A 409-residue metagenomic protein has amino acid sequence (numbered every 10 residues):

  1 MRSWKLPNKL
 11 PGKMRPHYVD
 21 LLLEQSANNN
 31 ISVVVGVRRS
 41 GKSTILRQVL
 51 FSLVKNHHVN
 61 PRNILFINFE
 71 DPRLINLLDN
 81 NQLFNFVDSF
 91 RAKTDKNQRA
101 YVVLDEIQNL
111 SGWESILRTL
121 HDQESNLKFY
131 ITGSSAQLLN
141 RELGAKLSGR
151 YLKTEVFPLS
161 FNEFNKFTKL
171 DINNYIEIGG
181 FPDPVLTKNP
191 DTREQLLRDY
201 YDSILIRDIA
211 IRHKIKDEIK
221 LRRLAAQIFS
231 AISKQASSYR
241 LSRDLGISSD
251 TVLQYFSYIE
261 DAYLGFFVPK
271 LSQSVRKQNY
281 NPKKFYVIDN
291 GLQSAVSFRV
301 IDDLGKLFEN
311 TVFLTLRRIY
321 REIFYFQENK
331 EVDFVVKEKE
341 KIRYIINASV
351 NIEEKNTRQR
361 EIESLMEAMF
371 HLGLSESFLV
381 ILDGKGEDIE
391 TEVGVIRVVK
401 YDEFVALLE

Functional and structural regions predicted by a protein language model:
K9-S26: Pre-Walker A adenine-sensing motif
V34: Hydrophobic anchor at the beta1->P-loop junction of P-loop NTPases
S43: Walker A/P-loop
N63, P190-I342, S349-V350: Accessory nucleic acid-recognition modules appended to NTPase machines
I67-N97: Short glycine-rich substrate-engagement loop in P-loop NTPases that contacts/grips substrate
K128-S134: Structural recognition of the conserved hydrophobic beta-strand(s) that form the central parallel beta-sheet of P-loop
Q137-L152, T168-K169: Short regulatory helix/loop adjacent to the ATP-binding pocket of P-loop NTPases
G384-E409: Domain-level recognition of nuclease-like catalytic cores that cleave nucleotide substrates
